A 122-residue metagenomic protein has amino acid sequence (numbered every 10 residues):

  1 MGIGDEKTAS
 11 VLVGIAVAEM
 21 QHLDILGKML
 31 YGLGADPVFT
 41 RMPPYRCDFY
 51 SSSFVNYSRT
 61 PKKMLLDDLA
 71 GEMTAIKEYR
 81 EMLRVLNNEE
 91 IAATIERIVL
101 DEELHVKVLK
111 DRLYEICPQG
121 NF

Functional and structural regions predicted by a protein language model:
M1-F122: Non-heme di-metal
